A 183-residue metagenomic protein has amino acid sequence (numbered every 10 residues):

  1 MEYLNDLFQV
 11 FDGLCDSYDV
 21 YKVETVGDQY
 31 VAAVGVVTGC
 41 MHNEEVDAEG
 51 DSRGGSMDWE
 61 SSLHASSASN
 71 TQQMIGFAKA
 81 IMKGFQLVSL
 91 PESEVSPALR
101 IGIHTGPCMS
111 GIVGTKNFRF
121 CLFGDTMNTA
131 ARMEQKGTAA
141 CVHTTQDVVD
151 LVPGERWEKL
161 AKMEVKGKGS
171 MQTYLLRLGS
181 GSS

Functional and structural regions predicted by a protein language model:
M1-D12, V23-E24: Conserved long alpha-helical elements within nucleotide-processing catalytic cores of c-di-GMP signaling and class III
E2, C121, A140-H143, E155: Catalytic cores and conserved motifs of cyclic dinucleotide signaling enzymes
L7, F11, I81, T129-M133: Structural preference for long, well-ordered alpha-helical segments in enzyme cores
L14-G76, K83-M127, D150-L151, E155 (+2 more regions): Catalytic core of nucleotidyl cyclases, primarily class III adenylyl/guanylyl cyclases
M133-E134, G167: Hydrophobic residues within well-ordered alpha-helices
K136-T138: Cytosolic catalytic headpiece
G179-S183: C-terminal helix/juxtamembrane-tail motif
